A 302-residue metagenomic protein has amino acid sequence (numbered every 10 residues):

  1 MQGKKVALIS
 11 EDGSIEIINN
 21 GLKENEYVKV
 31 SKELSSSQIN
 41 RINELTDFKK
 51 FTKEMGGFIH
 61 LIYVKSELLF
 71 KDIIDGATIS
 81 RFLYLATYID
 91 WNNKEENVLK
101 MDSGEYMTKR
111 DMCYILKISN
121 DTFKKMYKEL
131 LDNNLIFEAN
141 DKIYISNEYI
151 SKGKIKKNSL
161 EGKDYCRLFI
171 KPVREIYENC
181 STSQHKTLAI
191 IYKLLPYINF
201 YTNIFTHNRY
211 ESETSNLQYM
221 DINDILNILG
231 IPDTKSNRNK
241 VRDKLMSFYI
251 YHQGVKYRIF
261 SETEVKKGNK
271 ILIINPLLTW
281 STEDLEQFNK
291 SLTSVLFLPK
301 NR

Functional and structural regions predicted by a protein language model:
M1-D102, I150-M220: Short recognition helix of helix-turn-helix/winged-helix DNA-binding domains
M1-K5, W91-I143, N203-G268: Winged helix-turn-helix DNA-binding recognition segment
I17-N20, I73, A77, F137 (+7 more regions): Proteins with a high burden of low-complexity, intrinsically disordered sequence enriched in S/T/G/P/A and R, requiring
L83, F123-L130, I155-K156, K171-V173 (+2 more regions): Short, surface-exposed, charge-dense and proline/glycine-enriched linear segments
T87, Y114, K125, K171 (+7 more regions): Charged/polar, solvent-exposed surface patches and flexible loops
T108, D141-G162, V265-L285: Short, cationic-aromatic polyanion-contact patches
V255-R302: C-terminal engagement modules used by replication, chromatin/transcription, nuclear envelope/ESCRT, and ubiquitin
